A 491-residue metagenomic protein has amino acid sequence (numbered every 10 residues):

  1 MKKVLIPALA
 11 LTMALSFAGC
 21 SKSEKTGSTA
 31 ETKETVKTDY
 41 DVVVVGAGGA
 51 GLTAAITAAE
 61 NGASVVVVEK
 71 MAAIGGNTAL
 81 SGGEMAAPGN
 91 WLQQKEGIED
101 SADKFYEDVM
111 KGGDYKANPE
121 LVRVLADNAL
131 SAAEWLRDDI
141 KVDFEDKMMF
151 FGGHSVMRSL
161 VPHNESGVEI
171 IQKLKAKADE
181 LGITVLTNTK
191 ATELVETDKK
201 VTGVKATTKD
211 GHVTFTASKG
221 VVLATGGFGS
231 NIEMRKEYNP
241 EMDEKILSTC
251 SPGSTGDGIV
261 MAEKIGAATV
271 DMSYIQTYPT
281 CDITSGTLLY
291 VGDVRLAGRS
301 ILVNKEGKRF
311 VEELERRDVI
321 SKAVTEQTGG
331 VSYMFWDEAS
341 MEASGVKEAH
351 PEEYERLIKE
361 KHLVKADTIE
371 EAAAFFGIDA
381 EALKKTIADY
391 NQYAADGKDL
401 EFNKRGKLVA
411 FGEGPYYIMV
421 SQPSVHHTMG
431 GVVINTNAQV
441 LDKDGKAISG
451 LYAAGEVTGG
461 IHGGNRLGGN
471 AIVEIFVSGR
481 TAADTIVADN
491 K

Functional and structural regions predicted by a protein language model:
F17-A30: Bacterial lipoprotein signal-peptidase II cleavage site
E34-A50, V66: Beta1/beta-strand and adjacent pyrophosphate-binding region of the FAD-binding site in flavoprotein oxidoreductases
K37-Y40, K209-G220, A447: Core beta-strand elements of the Rossmann-like FAD/NAD(P) dinucleotide-binding domain in flavoenzyme oxidoreductases
S64, K70-T184, N188-K190, L302-R309 (+2 more regions): Conserved N-terminal/central alpha/beta ligand/cofactor-binding core
T187-K200: A conserved short coil-to-beta-strand element within the FAD-binding core of flavoproteins
E193, A382-I461, N465: A glycine-rich dinucleotide-binding beta-alpha-beta segment and adjacent secondary-structure elements that constitute
K209, T216-D282, T481: Glycine-rich loop(s) and the adjacent beta-strand/alpha-helix scaffold that form part
I259-M261, A268-I378: An anion/pyrophosphate-binding glycine-rich loop and adjacent beta-alpha core in soluble alpha-beta enzymes
